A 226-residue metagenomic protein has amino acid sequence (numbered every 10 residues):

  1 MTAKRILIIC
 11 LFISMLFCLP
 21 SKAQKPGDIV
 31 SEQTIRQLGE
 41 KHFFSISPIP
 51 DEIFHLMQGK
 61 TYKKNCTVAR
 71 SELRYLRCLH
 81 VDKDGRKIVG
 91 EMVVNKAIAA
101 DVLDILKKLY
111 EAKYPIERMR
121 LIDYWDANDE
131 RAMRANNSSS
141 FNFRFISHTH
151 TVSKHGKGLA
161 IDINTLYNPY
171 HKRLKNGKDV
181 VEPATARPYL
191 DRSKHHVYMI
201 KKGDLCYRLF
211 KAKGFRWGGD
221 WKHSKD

Functional and structural regions predicted by a protein language model:
M1-I8: Bacterial N-terminal signal peptides that target proteins for export
I8-F17: Bacterial N-terminal signal peptides
L19-A23: Sec/Tat signal peptide C-region and signal peptidase I cleavage site
Q24-V81: N-terminal module-boundary/linker segments of secreted carbohydrate-active enzymes
V68-M133: Active-site acidic/histidine clusters and adjacent loop/turn architecture that either coordinate catalytic ions
A69-E72, V152-G158, L209: Extracellular/periplasmic catalytic domains that process cell-envelope and extracellular macromolecules
I116-E117, R131-L166: Mid-length scaffold segments of soluble, non-membrane domains
I146-H148, I161-D226: Catalytic cores and adjacent binding grooves of peptidoglycan-active enzymes
